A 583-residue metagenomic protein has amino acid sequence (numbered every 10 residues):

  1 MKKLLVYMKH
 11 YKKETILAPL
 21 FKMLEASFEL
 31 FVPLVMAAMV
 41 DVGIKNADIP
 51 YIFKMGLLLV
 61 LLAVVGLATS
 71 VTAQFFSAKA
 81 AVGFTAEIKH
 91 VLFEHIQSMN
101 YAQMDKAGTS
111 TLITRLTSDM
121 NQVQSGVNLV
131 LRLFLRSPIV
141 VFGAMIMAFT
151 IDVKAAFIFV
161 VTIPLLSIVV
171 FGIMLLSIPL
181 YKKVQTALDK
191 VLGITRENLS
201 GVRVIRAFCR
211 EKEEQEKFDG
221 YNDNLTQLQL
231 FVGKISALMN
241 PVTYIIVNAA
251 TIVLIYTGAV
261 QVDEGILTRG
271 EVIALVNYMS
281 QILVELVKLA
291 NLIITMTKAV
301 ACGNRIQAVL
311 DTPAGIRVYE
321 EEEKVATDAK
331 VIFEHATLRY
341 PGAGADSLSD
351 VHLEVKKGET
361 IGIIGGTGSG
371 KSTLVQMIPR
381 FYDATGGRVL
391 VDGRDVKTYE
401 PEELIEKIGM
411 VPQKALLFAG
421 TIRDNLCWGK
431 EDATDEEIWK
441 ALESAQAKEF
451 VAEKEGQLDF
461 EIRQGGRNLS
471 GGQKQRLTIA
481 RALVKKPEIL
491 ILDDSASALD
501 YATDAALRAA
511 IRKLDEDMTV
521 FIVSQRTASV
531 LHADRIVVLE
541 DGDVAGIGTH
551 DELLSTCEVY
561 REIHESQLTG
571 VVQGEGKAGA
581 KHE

Functional and structural regions predicted by a protein language model:
M1-K12, L112: A short amphipathic helical element positioned immediately N-terminal to and/or at the very start of a transmembrane
K9, T15-T72, F76, F149-K154 (+1 more regions): Transmembrane helix-loop-helix hairpins at lipid-water interfaces of multipass membrane proteins, especially the type-1
H10-K13, S98-A102, S118-L131, L135 (+7 more regions): An intracellular "coupling" helix at the cytosolic face of ABC transporter transmembrane type-1 domains
L20, F28-V32, L57, T69 (+6 more regions): Hydrophobic alpha-helical transmembrane segments of ABC transporter permease domains
N46-A47, V82, H90-T114, S118-M120 (+5 more regions): Short intracellular "coupling" helices and adjacent cytoplasmic loop segments at the cytosolic face of multi-pass
D48-K54, M147-V161, F231-N304, V309-L310: Helix-loop-helix
V325-E583: ABC-type nucleotide-binding domain
